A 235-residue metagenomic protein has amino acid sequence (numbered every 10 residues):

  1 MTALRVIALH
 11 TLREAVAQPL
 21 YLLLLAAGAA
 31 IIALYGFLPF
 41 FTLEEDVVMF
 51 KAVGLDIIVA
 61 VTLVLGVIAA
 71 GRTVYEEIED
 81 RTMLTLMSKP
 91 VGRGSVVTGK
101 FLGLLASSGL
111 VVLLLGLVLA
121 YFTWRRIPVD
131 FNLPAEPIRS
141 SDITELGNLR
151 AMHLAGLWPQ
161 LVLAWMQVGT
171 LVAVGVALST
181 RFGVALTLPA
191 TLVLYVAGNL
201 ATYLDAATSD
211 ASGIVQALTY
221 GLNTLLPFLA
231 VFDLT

Functional and structural regions predicted by a protein language model:
M1-L22: Aromatic- and glycine-rich beta-strand/loop motifs that create alpha-glucan
A3-V6, Y75-E77, V168-T170: Short hydrophobic/aromatic segments of transmembrane alpha-helices and their interfaces
A8, T73-G103, S107: Helix-loop-helix units of permease transmembrane domains in multi-pass membrane transporters, especially ABC
E14, Y75, L86-S88, G175 (+1 more regions): Helix-capping/transition residues at the boundaries of transmembrane alpha-helices and the short helical linkers
A17-A29, E77: Alpha-helical transmembrane segments of integral membrane proteins, especially early/N-terminal helices
L20, G92-R93, V184-L188: Membrane-helix interface segments
L24-A29, L186-G198: Central hydrophobic cores of alpha-helical transmembrane segments in multi-pass integral membrane proteins
A30-T73, V97-V184, T202, A206-D210 (+2 more regions): Secretory targeting signals
